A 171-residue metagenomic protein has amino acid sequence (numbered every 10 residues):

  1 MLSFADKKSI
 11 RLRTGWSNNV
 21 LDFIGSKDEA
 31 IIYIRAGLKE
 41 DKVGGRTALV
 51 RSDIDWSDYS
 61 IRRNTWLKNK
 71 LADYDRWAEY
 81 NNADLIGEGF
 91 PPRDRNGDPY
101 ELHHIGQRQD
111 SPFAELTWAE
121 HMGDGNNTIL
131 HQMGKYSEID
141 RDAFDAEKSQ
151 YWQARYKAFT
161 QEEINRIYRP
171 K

Functional and structural regions predicted by a protein language model:
F4-K171: Catalytic toxin/effector domains delivered as secreted proteins or via bacterial secretion systems
